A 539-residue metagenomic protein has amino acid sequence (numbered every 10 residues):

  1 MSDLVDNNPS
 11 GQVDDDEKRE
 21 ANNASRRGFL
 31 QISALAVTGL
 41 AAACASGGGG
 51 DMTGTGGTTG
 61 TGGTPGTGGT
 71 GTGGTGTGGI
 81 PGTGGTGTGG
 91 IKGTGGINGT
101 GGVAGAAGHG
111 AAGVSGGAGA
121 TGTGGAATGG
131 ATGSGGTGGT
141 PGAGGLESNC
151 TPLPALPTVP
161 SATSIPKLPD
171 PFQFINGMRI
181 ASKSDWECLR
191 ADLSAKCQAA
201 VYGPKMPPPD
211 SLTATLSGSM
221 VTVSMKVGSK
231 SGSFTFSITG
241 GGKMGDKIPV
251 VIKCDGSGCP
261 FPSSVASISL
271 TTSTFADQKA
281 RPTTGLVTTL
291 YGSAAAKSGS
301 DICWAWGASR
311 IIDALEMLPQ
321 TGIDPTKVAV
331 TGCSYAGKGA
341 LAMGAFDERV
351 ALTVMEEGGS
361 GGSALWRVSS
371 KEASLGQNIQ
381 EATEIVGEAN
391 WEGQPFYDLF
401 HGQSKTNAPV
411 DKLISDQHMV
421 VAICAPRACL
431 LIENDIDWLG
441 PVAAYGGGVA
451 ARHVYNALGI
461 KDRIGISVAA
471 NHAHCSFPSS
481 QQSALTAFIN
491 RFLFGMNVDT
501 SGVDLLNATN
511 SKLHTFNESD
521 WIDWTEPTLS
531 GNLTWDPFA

Functional and structural regions predicted by a protein language model:
M1-G28, S33-A43: N-terminal secretory signal peptides
A45-M52: Bacterial lipoprotein signal-peptidase II cleavage site
G54-G145: Small-residue-biased low-complexity repeat regions
L146-F234, G240-K243, A425-R427, N434-A539: Alpha/beta-hydrolase-fold serine-hydrolase catalytic core, especially in secreted/extracellular enzymes
T235-K247, K253-S257: Short beta-strand-to-loop junctions in surface cap/lid or active-site-entrance loops
K253-L318, G359-S369: Cap/lid segment of the alpha/beta-hydrolase catalytic domain
D313-Q320, D324-S374: Primarily recognizes the serine-hydrolase "nucleophile elbow" in alpha/beta-hydrolase and SGNH/GDSL folds
M355-V420, L439-G448, V454-K461: Mobile cap/lid helix-loop segments that gate and shape the active-site cleft of serine hydrolases
